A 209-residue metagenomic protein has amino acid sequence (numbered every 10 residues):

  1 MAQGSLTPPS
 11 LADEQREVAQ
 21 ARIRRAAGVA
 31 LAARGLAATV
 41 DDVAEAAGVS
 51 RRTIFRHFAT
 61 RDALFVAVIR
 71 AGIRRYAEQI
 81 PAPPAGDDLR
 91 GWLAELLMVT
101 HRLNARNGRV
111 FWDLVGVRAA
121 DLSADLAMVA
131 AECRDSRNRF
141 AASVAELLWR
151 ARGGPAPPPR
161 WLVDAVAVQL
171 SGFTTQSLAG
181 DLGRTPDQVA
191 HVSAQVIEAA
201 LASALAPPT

Functional and structural regions predicted by a protein language model:
M1-A37, D41-A46, D62-V66: Basic, helix-initiating cap at the start of DNA-binding domains
A32-A33, A46, V66-L96: Amphipathic alpha-helical linker/stalk segments
G48-F58: Short hydrophobic/aromatic patch on the recognition helix
A59-T60, R70: Residue-level detection of the helix-turn-helix DNA-binding "recognition helix"
I80, F111-L122, D181: Secondary-structure edge/capping motif, primarily at the C-terminal ends of alpha-helices and the immediately following
R106-R109, D113, A124-G153, R160-D164 (+2 more regions): Amphipathic alpha-helical packing segments from all-alpha helical-bundle domains
L148-V196, A204-T209: Hydrophobic/aromatic-rich alpha-helical bundle segments in the mid-to-C-terminal region
